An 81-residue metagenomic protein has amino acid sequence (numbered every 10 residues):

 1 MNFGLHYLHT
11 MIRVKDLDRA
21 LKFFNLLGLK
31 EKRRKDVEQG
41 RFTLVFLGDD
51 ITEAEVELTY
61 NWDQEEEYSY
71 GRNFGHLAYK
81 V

Functional and structural regions predicted by a protein language model:
M1-G4, S69-G71: Short, flexible turn/loop "capping" segments at secondary-structure junctions
N2-G4, M11-E55: Core segments of cupin and vicinal oxygen chelate
Y7, V56-L58, N73-F74: Short, structured motif recognition centered on aromatic/hydrophobic residues
M11, E57-T59, K80: A cross-family glycoside hydrolase active-site/sugar-binding cleft signature
V14-D18, D50-E53, E65-V81: Vicinal oxygen chelate
Y60-Q64: Acetyl-CoA-dependent GNAT
